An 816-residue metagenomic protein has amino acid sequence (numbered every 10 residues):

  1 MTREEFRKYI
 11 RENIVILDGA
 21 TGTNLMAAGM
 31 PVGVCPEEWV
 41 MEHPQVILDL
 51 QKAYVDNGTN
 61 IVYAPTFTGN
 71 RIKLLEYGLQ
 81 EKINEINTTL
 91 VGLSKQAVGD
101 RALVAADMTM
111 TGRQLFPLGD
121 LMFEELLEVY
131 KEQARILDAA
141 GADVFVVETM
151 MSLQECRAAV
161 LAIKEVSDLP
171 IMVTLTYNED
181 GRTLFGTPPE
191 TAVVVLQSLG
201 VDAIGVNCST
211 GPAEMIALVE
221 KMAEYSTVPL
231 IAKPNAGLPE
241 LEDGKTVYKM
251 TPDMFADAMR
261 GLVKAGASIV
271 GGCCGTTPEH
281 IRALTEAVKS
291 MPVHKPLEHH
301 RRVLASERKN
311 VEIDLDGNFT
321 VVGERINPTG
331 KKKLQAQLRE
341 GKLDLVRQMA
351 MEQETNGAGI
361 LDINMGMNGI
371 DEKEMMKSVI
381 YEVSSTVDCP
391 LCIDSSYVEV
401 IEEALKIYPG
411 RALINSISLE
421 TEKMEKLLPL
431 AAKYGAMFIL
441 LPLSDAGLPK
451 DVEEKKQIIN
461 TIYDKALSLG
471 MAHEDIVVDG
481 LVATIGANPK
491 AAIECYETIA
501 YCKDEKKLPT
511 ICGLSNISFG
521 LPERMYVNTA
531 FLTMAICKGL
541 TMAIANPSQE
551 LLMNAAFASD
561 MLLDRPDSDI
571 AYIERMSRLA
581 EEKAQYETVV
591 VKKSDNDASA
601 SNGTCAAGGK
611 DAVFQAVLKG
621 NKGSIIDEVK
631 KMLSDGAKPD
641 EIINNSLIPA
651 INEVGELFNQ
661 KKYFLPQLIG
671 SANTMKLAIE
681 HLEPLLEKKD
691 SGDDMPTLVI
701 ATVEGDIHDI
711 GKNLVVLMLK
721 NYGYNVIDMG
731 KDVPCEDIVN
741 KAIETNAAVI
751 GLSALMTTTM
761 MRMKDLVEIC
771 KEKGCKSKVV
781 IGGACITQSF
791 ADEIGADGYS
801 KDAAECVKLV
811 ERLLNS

Functional and structural regions predicted by a protein language model:
M1-D479, A483-S816: Domain-level signal for soluble alpha/beta catalytic cores
